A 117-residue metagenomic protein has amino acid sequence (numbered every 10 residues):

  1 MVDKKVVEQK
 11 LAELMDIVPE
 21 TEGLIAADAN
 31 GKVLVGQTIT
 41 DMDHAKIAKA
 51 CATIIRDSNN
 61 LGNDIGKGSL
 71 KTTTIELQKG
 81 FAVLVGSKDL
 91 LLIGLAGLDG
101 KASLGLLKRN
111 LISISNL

Functional and structural regions predicted by a protein language model:
M1-A29, V33-L117: Non-catalytic interaction/Regulatory regions outside core domains
